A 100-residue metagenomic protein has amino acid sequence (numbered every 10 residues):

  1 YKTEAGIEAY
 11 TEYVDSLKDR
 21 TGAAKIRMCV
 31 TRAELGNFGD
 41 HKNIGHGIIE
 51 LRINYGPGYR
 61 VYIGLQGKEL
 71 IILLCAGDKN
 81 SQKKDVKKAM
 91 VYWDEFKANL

Functional and structural regions predicted by a protein language model:
Y1-P57, G67-I71, D78-L100: Basic, Lys/Arg-enriched alpha-helical interface segments
R60-G64: Short, surface-exposed beta-strand/loop micro-motifs that present aromatic residues
